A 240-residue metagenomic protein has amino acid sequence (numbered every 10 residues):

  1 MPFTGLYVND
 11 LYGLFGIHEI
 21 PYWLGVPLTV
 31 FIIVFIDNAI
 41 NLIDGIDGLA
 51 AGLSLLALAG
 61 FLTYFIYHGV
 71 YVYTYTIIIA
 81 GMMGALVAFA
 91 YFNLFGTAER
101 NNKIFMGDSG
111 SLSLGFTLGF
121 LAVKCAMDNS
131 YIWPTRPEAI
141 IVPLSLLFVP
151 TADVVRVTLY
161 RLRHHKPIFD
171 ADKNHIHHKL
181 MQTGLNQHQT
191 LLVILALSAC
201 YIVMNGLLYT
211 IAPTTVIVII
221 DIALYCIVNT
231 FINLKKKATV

Functional and structural regions predicted by a protein language model:
M1-P2, L86, V216-K236: Hydrophobic core of alpha-helical transmembrane segments in multi-pass integral membrane proteins
M1-V154: "…together with the soluble PPM/PP2C metallo-phosphatase catalytic core" -> "…together with the soluble PPM/PP2C
L49-G52, V193, I220: Hydrophobic core positions of alpha-helical segments in small-molecule transporters and transporter systems
M82-A85, L114-T117, T183-N205: Hydrophobic membrane-spanning alpha-helices of multi-pass integral membrane proteins
A88, R156, Y201, N205 (+1 more regions): Alpha-helical transmembrane segments of multipass membrane proteins
T97-N102, R156-H188: Cytosolic, membrane-interface loops and tails of multi-pass inner-membrane proteins
A152-P167, V228-T239: Membrane-helix cytosolic exit motif
I202-I220: Extracellular/periplasmic helix-loop-helix junctions in multi-pass membrane proteins
